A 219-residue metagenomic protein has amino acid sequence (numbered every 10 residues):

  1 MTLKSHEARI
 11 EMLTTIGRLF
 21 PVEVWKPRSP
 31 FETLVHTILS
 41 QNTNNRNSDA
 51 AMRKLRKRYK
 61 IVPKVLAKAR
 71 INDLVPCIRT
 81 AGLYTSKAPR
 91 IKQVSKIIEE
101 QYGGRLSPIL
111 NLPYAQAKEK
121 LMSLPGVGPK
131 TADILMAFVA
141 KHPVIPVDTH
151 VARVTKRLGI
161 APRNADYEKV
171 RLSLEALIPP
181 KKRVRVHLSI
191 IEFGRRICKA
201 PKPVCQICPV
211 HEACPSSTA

Functional and structural regions predicted by a protein language model:
T2-A219: Catalytic cores of DNA base-excision repair glycosylases
